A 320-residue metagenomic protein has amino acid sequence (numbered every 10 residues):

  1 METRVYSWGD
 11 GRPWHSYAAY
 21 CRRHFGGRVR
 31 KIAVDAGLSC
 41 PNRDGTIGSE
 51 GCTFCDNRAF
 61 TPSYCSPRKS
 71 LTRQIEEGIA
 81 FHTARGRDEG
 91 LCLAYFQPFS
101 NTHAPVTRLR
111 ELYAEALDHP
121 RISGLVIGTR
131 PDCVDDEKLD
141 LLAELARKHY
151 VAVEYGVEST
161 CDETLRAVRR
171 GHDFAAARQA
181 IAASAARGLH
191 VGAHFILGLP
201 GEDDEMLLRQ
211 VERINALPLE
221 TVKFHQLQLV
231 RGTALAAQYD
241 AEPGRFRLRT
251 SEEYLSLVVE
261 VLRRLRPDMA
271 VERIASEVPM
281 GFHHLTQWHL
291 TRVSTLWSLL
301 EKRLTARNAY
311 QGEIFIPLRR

Functional and structural regions predicted by a protein language model:
M1-A19, F25-R30, T221, L229-R320: Auxiliary Fe-S-binding modules of radical SAM enzymes
M1-C92: N-terminal [4Fe-4S]-dependent radical SAM core
C52, L117-I122, R209-F224, T295-Q311: Structural recognition of alpha->loop->beta junctions
R58-G78, H82-V106, R121-V134, Y150-A177 (+1 more regions): Core AdoMet radical
S70, A104, R108, V168-A176 (+3 more regions): Alpha-helix N-cap and loop-to-helix initiation/capping positions
I79-H82, V134-K148, Q179, L208-P218 (+1 more regions): Short amphipathic alpha-helices and their capping/turn segments at secondary-structure boundaries
H82-G86, L112-P120, D140-Y150, A182-A186: Acidic (Asp/Glu)-rich catalytic clusters
A175-L235, E252-E277: Conserved C-terminal portion of the radical SAM core fold that forms the substrate/S-adenosylmethionine-binding
